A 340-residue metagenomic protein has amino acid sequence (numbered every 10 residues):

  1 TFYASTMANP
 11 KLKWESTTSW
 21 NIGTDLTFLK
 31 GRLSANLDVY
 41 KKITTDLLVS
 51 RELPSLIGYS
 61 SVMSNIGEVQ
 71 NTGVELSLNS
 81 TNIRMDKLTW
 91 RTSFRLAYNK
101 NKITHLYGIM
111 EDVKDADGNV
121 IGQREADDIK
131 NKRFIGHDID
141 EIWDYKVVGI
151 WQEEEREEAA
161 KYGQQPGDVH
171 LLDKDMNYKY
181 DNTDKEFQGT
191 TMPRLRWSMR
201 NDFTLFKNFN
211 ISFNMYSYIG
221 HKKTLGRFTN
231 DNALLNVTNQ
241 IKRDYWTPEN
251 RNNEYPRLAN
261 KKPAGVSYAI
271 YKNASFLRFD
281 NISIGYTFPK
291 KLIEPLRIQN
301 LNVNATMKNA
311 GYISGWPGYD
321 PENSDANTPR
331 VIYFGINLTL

Functional and structural regions predicted by a protein language model:
T1-S34, V62-M85, F134-D144, T190-L195: Outer-membrane beta-barrel signature, preferentially recognizing the C-terminal barrel domain of Gram-negative
W14-G58, W90, A97: Membrane-embedded beta-barrel scaffold of Gram-negative outer-membrane proteins
T17, L29-G31, N71, I83-K87 (+7 more regions): Outer-membrane beta-barrel channels and translocator barrels
I22-L26, L37, L76-S80, M199-L205 (+4 more regions): Residues on the lipid-exposed face of transmembrane beta-strands in outer-membrane beta-barrel proteins
V39-T45, S80-N82, L96-K102, M215-H221 (+4 more regions): Transmembrane beta-strands of outer-membrane beta-barrel pores
S64, T81-T191: Conserved small-residue
I66-G73, A116-Q152, I241, N250 (+2 more regions): C-terminal beta-signal and terminal closure region of outer-membrane beta-barrel proteins
Y218-V303, M307: Extracytoplasmic gating/loop element in the C-terminal half of outer-membrane beta-barrel translocons and assembly
